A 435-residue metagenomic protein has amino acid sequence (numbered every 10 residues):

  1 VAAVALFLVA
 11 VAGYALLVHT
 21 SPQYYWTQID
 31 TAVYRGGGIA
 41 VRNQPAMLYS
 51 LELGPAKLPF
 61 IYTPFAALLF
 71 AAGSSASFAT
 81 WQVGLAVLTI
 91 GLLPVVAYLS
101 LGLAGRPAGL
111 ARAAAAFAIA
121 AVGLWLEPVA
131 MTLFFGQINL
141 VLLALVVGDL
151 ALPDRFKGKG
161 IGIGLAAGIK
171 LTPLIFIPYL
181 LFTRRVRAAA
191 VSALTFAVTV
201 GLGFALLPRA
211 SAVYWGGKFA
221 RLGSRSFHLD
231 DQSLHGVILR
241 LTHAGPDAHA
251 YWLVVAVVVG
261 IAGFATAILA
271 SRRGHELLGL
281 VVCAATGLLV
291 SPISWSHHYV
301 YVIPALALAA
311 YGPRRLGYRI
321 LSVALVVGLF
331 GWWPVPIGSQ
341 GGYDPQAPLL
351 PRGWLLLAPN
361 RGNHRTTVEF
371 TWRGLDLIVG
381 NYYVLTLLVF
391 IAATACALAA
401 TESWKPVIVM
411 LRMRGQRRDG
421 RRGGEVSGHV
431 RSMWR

Functional and structural regions predicted by a protein language model:
V1-K159, T183-Y299, P348-V384, L398-R417 (+1 more regions): Primarily membrane-embedded glycan-assembly and transfer machineries that use lipid-linked glycans
I163-L180, V290-Y301: Transmembrane helices and adjacent periplasmic/lumenal helix-loop junctions of polyprenol-phosphate-dependent
F264-A267, V300-P313: Alpha-helical transmembrane segments in multipass membrane proteins, preferentially the mid-helix core
I303-L308, V384-E402: Hydrophobic cores of alpha-helical transmembrane segments in multi-pass inner/ER membrane proteins, independent
R315-W333: Signature aromatic-anchored transmembrane alpha helix within multi-pass, membrane-resident enzymes that catalyze glycan
P334-G342: Juxtamembrane "helix-exit" motif on the non-cytosolic side of transmembrane helices
